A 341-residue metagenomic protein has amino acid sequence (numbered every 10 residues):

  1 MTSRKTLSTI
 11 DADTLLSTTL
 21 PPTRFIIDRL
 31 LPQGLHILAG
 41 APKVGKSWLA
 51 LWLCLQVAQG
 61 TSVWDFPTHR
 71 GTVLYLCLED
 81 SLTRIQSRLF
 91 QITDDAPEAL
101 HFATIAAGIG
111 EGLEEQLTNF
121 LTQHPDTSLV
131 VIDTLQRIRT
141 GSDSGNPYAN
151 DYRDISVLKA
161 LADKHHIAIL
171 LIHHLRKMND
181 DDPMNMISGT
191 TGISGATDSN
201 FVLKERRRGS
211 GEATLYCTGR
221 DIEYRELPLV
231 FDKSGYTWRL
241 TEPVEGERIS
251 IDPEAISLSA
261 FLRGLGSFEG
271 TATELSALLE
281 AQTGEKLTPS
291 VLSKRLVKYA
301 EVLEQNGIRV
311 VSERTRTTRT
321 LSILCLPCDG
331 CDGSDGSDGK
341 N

Functional and structural regions predicted by a protein language model:
S3-L7, D13, L20-P22, I26-I27 (+6 more regions): Conserved inter-motif catalytic segment of the P-loop NTP-binding fold
P32-H36, G71: Pre-Walker A (Motif I) flank of P-loop NTPase domains
I37-A39, K43, S47-W48, L74-L76 (+4 more regions): Phosphate-binding/switch region of NTP-binding enzymes
L49, L53: Hydrophobic positions on the alpha1 helix immediately C-terminal to the Walker A/P-loop
A58: Gly/Ala-rich phosphate-binding loop of Rossmann-like dinucleotide-binding domains, activating on the conserved
S81, I85, I109, L113 (+9 more regions): Helical mechanochemical/support elements of P-loop NTPase systems and associated helical scaffolds
Q91-A99, T190-S194, L303: Short, conserved catalytic or adaptor-binding loops enriched in Gly and charged residues
L229-N341: DNA transaction DNA-binding modules
